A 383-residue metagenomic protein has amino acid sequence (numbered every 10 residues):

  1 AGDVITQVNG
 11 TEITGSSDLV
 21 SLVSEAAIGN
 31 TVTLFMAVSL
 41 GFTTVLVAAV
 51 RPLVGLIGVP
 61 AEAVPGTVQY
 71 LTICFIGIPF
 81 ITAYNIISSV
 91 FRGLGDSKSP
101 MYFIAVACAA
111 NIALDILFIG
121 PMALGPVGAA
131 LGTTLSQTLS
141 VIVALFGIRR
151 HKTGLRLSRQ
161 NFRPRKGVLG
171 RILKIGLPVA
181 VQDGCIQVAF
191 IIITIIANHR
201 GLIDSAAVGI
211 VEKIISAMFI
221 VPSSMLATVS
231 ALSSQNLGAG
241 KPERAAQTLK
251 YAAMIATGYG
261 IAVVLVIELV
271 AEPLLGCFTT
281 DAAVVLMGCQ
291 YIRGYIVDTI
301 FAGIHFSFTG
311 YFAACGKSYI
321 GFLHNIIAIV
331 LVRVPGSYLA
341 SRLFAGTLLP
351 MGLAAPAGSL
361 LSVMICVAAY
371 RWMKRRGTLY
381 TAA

Functional and structural regions predicted by a protein language model:
A1-M36: C-terminal recognition in membrane/secretory proteostasis and scaffolding
A37-G77, P121-L177, S233-D298, S341-A383: Short alpha-helical transmembrane segments in multi-pass integral membrane proteins
A37-T44, I81-P100, T194, A207-L265 (+2 more regions): Small-residue-rich hydrophobic transmembrane alpha-helices
G41, V45, F75, P79-F80 (+10 more regions): Residue-level hotspots within pore-lining transmembrane alpha-helices of multi-pass secondary transporters
V50-L53, L114, V188-G201, V229 (+2 more regions): Hydrophobic/aromatic end-of-helix segments at the C-terminal termini of transmembrane alpha-helices
I73, A107, S136-S140, A144 (+2 more regions): Transmembrane helical elements of multi-pass membrane transporters/channels
I73-R92, P100-C108, A129-I142, S223-L226 (+4 more regions): Short runs within selected transmembrane alpha-helices of multi-pass transporters and secretion channels
